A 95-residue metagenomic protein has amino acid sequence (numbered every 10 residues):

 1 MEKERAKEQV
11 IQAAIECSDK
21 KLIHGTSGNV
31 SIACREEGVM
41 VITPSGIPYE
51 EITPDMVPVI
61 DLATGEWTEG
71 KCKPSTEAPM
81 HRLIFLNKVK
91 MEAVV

Functional and structural regions predicted by a protein language model:
E4-M91: An anion-binding catalytic pocket shared by soluble metabolic enzymes
V94: Active-site-proximal polar cores
